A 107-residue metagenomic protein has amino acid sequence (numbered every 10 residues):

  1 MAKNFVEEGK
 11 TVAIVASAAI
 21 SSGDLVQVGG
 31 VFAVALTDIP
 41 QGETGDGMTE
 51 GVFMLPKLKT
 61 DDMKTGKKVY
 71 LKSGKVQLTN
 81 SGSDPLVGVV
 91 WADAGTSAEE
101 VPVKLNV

Functional and structural regions predicted by a protein language model:
M1-V107: Surface-exposed, low-hydrophobicity beta-strand/loop segments enriched in small/polar/acidic residues
